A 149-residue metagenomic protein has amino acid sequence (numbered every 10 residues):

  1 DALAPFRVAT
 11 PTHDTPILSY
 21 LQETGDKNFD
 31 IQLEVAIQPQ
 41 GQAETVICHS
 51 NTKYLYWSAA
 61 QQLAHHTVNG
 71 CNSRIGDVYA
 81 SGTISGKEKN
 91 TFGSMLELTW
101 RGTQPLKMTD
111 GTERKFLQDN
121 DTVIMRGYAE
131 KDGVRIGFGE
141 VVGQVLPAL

Functional and structural regions predicted by a protein language model:
D1-R74, I84-L149: Catalytic-core "active-site belt" of small-molecule-metabolizing enzymes, emphasizing His/Asp/Glu-rich regions
